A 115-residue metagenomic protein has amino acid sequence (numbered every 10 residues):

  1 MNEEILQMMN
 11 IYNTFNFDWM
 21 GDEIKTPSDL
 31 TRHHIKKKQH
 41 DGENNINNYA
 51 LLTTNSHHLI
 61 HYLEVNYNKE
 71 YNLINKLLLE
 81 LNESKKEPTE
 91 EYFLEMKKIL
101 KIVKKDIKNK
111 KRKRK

Functional and structural regions predicted by a protein language model:
M1-I5, E70-I74, E90-M96: Short amphipathic alpha-helical segments that mediate assembly, nucleic-acid/protein binding, or membrane association
M1-T31, T53-N55, I60: Short cysteine-rich loop/turn motifs with clustered Cys
T14, T31, N47-Y49, L77-L79: Residues that flank catalytic or metal-binding motifs in active/ligand-binding sites
H34-D41, Y67-N75: Short cysteine/histidine-rich metal-coordination sites, predominantly Zn2+-binding motifs
H40-L59: Short beta-strand-alpha-helix junction that forms the catalytic/metal-binding core of metal-dependent nuclease domains
L78-K115: Short flanking/linker segments adjacent to small metal-binding domains or redox-active Cys/His motifs
